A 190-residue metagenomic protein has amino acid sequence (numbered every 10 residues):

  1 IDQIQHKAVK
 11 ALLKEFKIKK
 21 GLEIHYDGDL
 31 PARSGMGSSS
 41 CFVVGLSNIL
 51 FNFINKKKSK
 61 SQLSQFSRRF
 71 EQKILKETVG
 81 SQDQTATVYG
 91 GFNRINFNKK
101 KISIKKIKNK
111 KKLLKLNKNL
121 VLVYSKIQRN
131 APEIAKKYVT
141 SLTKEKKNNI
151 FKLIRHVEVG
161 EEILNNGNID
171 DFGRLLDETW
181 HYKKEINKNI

Functional and structural regions predicted by a protein language model:
I1-I18, D27, L50-K60, Q65-T78 (+1 more regions): C-terminal nucleotide
D27-L50: Glycine/serine-rich anion-binding loops at beta->alpha junctions that coordinate negatively charged ligand groups
